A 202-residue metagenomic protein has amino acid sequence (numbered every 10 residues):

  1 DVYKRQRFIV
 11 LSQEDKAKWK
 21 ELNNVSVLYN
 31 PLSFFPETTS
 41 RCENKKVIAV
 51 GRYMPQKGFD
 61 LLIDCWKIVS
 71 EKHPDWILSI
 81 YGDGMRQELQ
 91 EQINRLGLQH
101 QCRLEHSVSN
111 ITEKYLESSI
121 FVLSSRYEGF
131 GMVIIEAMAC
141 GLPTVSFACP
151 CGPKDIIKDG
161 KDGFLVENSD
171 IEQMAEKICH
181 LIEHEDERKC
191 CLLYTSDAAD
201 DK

Functional and structural regions predicted by a protein language model:
D1-Q6, Y194-D201: Conserved small/polar residues in nucleotide/adenosyl-binding loops
E14, P31: Carbohydrate-associated surface elements
S40-K57, I63-W66: Conserved donor-binding/catalytic core segment of Leloir-type glycosyltransferases
V50, M54, I77-L89: Glycosyltransferase donor-sugar binding loop
S107, R126: Aromatic "clamp/platform" in nucleotide-sugar-dependent glycosyltransferases that forms part of the donor/acceptor
E136, C149-G160, F164-L165: Short acidic/histidine- and often glycine-rich active-site loop of Leloir-type glycosyltransferases that engages
P143-F147: Short hydrophobic beta-strand element within catalytic cores of glycosyltransferases and related nucleotide-activated
K158-G160, F164-I171, C179-E185: Conserved acidic donor-binding segment of nucleotide-sugar-dependent glycosyltransferases
